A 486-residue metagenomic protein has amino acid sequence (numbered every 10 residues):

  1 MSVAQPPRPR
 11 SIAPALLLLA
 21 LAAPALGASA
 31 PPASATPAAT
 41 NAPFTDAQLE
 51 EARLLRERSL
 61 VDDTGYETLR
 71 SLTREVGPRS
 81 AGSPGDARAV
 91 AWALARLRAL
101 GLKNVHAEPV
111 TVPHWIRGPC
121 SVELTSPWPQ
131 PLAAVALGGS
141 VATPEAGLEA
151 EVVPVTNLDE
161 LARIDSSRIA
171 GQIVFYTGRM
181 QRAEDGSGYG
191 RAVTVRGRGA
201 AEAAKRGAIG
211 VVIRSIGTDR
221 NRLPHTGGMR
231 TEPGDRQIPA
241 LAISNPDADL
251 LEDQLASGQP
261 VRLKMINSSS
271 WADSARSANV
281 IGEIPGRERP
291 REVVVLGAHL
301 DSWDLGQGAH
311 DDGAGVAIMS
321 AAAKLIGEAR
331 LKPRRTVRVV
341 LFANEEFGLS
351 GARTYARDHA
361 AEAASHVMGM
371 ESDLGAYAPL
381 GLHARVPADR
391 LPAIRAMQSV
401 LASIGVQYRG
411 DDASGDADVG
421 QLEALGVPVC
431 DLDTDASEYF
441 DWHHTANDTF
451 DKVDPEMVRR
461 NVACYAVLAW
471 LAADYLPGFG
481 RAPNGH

Functional and structural regions predicted by a protein language model:
A13-A25: Bacterial N-terminal signal peptides
N41-F44, Q48, L54, R70 (+2 more regions): Noncatalytic luminal/extracellular "stalk/propeptide" segments of secretory-pathway proteins
A42-S83, L223-G228, D301, M368 (+2 more regions): N-terminal capping segment at the start of a domain
L49-E51, S126-V135, G139-S166, M229-A309 (+1 more regions): Soluble metallo-hydrolase cores and metallopeptidase-like ectodomains found primarily in the secretory/periplasmic
A52-L60, R74-P84, G139, A150-V155 (+7 more regions): Second-shell loop/turn segments in exported
E67, L325-S350: Short helix-loop-beta-strand segments that form the rim/entrance of peptidase-like active sites
P129-Q130, E145, I238-I243, A248-D249 (+3 more regions): Metal-dependent peptidase/peptidase-like ectodomains
K324, E328, R335, F440-H486: His/Asp/Glu-rich mid-to-C-terminal helical/loop segments that flank catalytic regions of hydrolases
